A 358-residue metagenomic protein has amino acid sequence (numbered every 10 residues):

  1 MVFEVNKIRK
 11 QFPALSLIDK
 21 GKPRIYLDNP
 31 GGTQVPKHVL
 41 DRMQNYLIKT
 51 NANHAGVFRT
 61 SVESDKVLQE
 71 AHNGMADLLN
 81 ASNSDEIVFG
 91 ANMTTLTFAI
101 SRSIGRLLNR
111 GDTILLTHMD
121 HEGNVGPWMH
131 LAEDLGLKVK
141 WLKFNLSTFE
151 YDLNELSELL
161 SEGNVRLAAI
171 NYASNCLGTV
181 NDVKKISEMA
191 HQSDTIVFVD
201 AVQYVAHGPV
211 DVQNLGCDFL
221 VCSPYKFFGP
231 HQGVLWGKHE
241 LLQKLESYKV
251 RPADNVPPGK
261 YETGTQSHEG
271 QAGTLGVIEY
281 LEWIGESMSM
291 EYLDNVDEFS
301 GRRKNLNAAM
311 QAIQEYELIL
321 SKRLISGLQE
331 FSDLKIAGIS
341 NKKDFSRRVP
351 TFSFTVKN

Functional and structural regions predicted by a protein language model:
M1-N358: Pyridoxal 5′-phosphate
